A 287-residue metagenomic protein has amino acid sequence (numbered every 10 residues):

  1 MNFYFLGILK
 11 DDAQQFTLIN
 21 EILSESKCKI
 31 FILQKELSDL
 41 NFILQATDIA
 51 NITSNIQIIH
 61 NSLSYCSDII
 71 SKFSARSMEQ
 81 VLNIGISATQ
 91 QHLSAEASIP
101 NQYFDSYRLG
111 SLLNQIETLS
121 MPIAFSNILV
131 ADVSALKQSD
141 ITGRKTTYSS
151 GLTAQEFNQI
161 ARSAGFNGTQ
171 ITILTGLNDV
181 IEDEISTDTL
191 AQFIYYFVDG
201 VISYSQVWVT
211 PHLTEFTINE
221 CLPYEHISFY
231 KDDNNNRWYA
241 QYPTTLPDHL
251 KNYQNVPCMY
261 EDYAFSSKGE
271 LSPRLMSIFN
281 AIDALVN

Functional and structural regions predicted by a protein language model:
M1-N287: Conserved alpha-helical scaffold segments that buttress catalytic/binding sites
